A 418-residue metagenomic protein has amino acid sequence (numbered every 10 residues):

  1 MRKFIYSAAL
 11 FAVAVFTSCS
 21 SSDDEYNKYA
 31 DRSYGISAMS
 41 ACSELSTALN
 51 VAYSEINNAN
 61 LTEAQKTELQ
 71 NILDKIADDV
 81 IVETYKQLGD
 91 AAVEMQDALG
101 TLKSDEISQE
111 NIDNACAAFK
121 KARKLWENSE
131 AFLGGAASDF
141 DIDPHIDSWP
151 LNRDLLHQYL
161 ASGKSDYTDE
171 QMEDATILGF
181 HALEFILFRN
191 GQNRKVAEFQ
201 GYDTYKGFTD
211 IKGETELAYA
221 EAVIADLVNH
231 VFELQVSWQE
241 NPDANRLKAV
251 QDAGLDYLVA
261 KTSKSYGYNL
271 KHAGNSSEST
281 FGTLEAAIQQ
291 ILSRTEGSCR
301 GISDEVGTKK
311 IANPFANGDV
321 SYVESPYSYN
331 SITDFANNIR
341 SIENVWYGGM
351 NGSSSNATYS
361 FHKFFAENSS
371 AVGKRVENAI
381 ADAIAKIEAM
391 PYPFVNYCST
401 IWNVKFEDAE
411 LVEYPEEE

Functional and structural regions predicted by a protein language model:
M1-R2, D31: Short, intrinsically disordered low-complexity segments
R2-A9: Sec-dependent signal peptide recognition, specifically the positively charged N-region followed immediately by
A9-L10, E44: Acidic/proline-rich low-complexity IDRs
L10-V13, V93: N-terminal or membrane-proximal amphipathic helix/coiled-coil initiation segments that transition from
V15-S18: C-terminal motif of bacterial Sec signal peptides marking the signal peptidase cleavage site
S20-D23: Bacterial signal peptide processing site
E25-E418: Mature extracytoplasmic or organellar-lumen-exposed domains after removal of signal/transit peptides
